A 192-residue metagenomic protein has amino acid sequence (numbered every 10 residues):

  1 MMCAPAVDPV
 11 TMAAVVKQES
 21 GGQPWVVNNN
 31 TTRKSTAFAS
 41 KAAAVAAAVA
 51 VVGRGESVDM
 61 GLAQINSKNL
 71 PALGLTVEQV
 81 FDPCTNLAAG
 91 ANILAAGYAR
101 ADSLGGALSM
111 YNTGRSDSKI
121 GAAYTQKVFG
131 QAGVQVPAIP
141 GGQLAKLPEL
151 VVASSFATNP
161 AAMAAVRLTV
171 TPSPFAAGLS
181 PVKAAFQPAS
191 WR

Functional and structural regions predicted by a protein language model:
M1-A138: Catalytic glycan-binding domains that act on GlcNAc-containing polysaccharides
M1-P5, G133-R192: N-terminal secretory targeting signals
